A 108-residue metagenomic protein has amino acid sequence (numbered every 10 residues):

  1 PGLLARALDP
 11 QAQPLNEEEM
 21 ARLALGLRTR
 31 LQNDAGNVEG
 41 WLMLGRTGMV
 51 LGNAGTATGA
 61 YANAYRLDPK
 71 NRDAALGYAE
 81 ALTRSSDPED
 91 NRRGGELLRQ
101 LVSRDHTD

Functional and structural regions predicted by a protein language model:
P1-L25: Long, contiguous interaction/recruitment modules in multidomain scaffold/adaptor proteins
E17-G26, L51-N63, S85-Q100: Structural signature of tandem alpha-helical TPR/SEL1-like repeats, specifically the intra-repeat loop/turn
R28, R66, S103-D105: Solenoid-like repeat scaffolds
Q32-G36, P69, H106-T107: Short coil turns that delineate tetratricopeptide repeat
M43, G77-Y78: Canonical tetratricopeptide repeat
